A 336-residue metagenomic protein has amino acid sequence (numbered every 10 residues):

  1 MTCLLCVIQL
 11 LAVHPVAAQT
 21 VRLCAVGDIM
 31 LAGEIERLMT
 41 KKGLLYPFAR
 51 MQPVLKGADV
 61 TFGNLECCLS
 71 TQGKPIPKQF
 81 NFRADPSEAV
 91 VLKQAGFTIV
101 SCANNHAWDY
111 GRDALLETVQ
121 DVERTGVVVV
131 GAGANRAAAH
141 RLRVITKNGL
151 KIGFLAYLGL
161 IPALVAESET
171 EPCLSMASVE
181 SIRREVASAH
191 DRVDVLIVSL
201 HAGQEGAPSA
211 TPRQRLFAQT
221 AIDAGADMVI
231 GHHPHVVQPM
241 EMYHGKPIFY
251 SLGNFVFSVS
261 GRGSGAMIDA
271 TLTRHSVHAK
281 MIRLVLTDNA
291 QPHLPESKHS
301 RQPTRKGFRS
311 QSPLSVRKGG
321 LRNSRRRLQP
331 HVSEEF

Functional and structural regions predicted by a protein language model:
T2-A12: Bacterial N-terminal signal peptides
A17-F336: Acidic, metal/ion-coordinating pockets
